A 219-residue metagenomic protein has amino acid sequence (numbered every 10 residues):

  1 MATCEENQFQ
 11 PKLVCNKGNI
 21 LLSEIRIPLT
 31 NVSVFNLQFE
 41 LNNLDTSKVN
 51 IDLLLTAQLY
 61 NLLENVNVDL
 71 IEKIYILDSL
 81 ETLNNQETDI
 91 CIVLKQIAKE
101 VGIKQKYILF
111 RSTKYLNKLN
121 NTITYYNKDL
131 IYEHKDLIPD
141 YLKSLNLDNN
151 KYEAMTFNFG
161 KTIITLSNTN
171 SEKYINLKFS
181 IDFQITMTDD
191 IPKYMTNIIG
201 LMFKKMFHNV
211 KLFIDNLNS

Functional and structural regions predicted by a protein language model:
A2-S219: Eukaryotic helix-grip
